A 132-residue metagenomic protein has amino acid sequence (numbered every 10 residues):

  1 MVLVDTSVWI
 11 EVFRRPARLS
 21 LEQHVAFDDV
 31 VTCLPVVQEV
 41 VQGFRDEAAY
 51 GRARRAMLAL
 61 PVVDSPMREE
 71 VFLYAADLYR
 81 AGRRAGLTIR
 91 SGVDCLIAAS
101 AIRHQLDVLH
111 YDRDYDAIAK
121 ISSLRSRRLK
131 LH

Functional and structural regions predicted by a protein language model:
M1-P35, Q42-R55: Short, well-structured N-terminal submotif of metal-dependent ribonuclease cores
V4-D5, C33, R90-S91, R128-H132: Histidine- and aromatic-rich ligand-binding microenvironments
D5, D94, D112-D114: Acidic active-site catalytic centers that drive phospho-/nucleotidyl reactions and related ester hydrolyses
D5-T6, V40, A75, A101: Generic structural signal for small/hydrophobic residues in well-ordered secondary structure, especially within
L19, V62-L109: Active-site neighborhoods of divalent-metal-dependent phosphate/nucleic-acid chemistry enzymes
E47-G51, R83, R125-L129: Short, hinge-like loop/turn segments at secondary-structure boundaries
A48-R68: Active-site-proximal, substrate-binding regions of enzyme catalytic domains and RNA-binding/basic surfaces
I102-H132: Acidic, PIN/NYN-like endoribonuclease modules and their adjacent C-terminal/linker elements
